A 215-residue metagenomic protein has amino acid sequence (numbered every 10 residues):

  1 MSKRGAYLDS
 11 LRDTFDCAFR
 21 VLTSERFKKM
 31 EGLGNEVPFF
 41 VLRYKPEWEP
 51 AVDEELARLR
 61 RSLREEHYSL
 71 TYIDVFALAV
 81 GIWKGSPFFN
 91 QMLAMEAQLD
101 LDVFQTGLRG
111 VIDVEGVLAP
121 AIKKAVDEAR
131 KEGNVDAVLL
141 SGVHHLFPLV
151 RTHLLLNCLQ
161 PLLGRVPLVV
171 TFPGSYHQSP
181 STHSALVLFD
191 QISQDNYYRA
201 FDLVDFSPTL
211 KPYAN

Functional and structural regions predicted by a protein language model:
S2-L63, Y68: Glycine-rich P-loop/Walker A and Walker A-like loops and their local beta1-loop-alpha1 context in P-loop NTPases
P46-A51, L78-A79, R109-E115, H144-L149 (+1 more regions): Short acidic, S/G/P-rich loop/turn micro-motifs used as interaction or catalytic elements
P50-A57, G81-G85, P148-L154, S179-A185: A short acidic (Asp/Glu
R58-Y72, C158-V169: Structural alpha-beta junctions
T71-V117: Long, charge-dense
F104-G133, A137-V138: Internal catalytic-core helix/loop-beta-alpha segment that presents or stabilizes conserved functional determinants
E128-L159: Charge-patterned, long linear interaction tracts outside catalytic cores
V150-N215: Glycine-rich, aromatic-bearing surface loops/beta-hairpins
